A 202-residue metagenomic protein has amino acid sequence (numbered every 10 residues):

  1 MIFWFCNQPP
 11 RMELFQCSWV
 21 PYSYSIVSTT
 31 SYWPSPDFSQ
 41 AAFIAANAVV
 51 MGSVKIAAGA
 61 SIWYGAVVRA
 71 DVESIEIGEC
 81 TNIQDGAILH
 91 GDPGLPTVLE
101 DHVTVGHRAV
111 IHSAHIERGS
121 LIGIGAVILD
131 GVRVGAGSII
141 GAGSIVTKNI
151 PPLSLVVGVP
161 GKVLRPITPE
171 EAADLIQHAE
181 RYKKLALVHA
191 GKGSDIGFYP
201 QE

Functional and structural regions predicted by a protein language model:
C6-Q8, Q16: Short hydrophobic targeting helices and cationic amphipathic motifs that mediate membrane/organellar targeting
L14, W19-P21, V27-W33, D37 (+6 more regions): C-terminal segments of enzyme domains that contribute to small-molecule binding surfaces
P34-P36, E73-I75, L95, V132: A structural detector for short beta-strand units
Q40, A45-A46, M51-G52, A57-A58 (+16 more regions): Left-handed beta-helix
V72, G91-P93, I167: Short beta->alpha connector loops at strand-helix junctions that form conserved, small/polar/Pro-enriched
